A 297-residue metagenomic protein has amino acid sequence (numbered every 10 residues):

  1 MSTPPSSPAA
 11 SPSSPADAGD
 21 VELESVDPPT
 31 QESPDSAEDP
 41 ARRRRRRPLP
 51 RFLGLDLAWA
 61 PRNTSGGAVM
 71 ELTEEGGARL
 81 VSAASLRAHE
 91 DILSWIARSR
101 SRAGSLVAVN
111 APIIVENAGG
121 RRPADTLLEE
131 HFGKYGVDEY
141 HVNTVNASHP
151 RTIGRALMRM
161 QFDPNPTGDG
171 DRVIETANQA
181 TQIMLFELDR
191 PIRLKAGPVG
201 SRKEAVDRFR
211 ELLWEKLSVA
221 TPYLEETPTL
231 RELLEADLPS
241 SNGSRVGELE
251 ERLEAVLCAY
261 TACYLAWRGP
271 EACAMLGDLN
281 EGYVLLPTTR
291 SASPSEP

Functional and structural regions predicted by a protein language model:
T3-A41: Intrinsically disordered, low-complexity terminal tails and inter-domain linkers enriched for S/T/G/P/D/E
L23, S36-L53, L57-P297: RNase H-like (RuvC/DEDD) metal-dependent nuclease/polynucleotide-processing core
